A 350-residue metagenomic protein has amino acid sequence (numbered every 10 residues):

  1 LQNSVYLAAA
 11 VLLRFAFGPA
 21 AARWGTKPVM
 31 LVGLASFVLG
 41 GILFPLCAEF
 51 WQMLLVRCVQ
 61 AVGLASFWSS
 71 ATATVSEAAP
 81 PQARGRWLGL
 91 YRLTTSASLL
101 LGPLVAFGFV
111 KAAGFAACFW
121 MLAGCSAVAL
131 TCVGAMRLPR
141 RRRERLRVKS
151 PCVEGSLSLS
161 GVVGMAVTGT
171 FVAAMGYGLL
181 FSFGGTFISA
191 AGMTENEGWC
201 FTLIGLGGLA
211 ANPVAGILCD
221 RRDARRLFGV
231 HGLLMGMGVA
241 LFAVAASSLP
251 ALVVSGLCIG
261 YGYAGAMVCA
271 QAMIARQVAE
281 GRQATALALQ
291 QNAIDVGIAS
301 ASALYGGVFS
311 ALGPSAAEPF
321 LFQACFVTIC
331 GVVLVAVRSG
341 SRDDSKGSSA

Functional and structural regions predicted by a protein language model:
L7-F15, L99-L100, G205-L209, P213 (+1 more regions): Residue-level signature of mid-helix packing/kink "hotspots" within the transmembrane helices of 12-pass Major
L13-G25, N212-D223: Helix-to-loop junctions at the C-terminal end of transmembrane segments in multipass secondary transporters
G25, L46-Q52, D223, A245-S247: Helix-breaking motifs and short loop linkers at transmembrane-helix boundaries and internal kinks in secondary membrane
S36-A48, M235-A246: C-terminal ends and interior cores of transmembrane alpha-helices in multi-pass membrane transporters/permeases
V56-T95: Cytoplasmic helix-loop-helix junction between adjacent transmembrane helices in 12-TM secondary transporters
Q60-A71, C258-A270: Core transmembrane helices of Major Facilitator Superfamily
G124-E144, V333-R338: C-terminal membrane-cytosol helix-exit motif in multi-pass small-molecule transporters
